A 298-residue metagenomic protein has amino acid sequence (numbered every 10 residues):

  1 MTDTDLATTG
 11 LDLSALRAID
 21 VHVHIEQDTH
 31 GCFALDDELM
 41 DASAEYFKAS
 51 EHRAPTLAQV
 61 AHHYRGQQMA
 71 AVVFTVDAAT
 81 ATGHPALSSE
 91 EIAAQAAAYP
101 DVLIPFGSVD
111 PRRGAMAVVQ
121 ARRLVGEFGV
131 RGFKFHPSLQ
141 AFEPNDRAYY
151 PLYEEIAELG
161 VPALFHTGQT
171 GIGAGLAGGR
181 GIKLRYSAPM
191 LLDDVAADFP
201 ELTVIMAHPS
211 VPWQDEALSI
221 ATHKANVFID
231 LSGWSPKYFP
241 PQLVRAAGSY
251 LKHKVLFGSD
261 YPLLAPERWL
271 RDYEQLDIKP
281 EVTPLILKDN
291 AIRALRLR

Functional and structural regions predicted by a protein language model:
M1-V21, D28-G66, A70, V119-R122 (+2 more regions): Mid-to-C-terminal alpha-helical segments outside catalytic/metal-binding sites
T2, A70, A78-A174, K183: Active-site gating/metal-coordination segments in enzymes
R17-D28, L164-G168, M206: Histidine-centered catalytic micro-motifs
H22, I92, P105, L124 (+7 more regions): Conserved, mostly hydrophobic/aromatic
E26-T29, A78-A81, P111-A115, Q169-G173 (+3 more regions): Active-site environment of divalent metal-dependent phosphoester hydrolases
L35-D41, K48-A49, A81-H84, G173-Y186: Short, flexible/disordered intra-domain loops and linkers
H52-V60, L87-A93, V119, P189-L192 (+2 more regions): Alpha-helical scaffolding within the catalytic cores of extracellular/periplasmic polymer-degrading hydrolases
R131-G132, N145-L256: Catalytic pocket-lining loop regions of alpha/beta-barrel enzymes, especially the amidohydrolase/enolase/GH5 lineages
